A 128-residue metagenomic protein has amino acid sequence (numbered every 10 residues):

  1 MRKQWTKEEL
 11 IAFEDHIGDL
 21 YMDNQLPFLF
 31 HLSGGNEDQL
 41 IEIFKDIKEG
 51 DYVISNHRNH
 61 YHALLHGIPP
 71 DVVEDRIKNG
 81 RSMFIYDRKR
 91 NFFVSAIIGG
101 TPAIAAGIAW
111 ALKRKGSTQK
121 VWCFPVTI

Functional and structural regions predicted by a protein language model:
M1-I11: Charged, compositionally biased N-terminal leader segments and the immediate start of the first structured element
D15-G18, N24-I128: Cofactor-binding active-site loop characterized by glycine-rich and histidine/acidic residues
